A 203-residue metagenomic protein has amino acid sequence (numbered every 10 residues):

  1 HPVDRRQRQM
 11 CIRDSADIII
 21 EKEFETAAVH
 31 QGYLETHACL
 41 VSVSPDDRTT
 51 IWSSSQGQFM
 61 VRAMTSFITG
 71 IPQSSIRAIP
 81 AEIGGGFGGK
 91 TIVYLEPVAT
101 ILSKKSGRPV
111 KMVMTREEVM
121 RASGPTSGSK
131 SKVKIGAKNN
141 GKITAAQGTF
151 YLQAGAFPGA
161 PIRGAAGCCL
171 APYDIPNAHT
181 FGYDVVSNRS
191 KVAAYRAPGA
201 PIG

Functional and structural regions predicted by a protein language model:
H1-I12: Single conserved hydrophobic/aromatic residue that forms the stacking wall/gate of nucleotide- or nucleobase-binding
R5-R6, K22, M60-S66, I71 (+1 more regions): Gly/Pro-rich active-site capping loops and adjacent beta-alpha segments that organize cofactor/substrate pockets
A16-V29, M112-V119: Short Pro/Gly-enriched beta-strand edge/turn motifs at strand-loop
D17-I19, C39, R48-T50, S74-R77 (+6 more regions): Structural motif
I18-K22, Y33, L40-V43: Active-site cores of enzymes that catalyze phosphoryl transfer or operate on phosphate-rich substrates
Q31-E35, P125-S127: A short catalytic or substrate-binding loop motif that flags glycine-/basic-rich loops and adjacent residues that bind
E35-L40, K130-K132: Short glycine-rich loop/turn motifs
C39-S106, L152, A160-L170, A194-G203: Alpha-helical support elements that line or immediately flank enzyme active sites and cofactor-binding pockets
